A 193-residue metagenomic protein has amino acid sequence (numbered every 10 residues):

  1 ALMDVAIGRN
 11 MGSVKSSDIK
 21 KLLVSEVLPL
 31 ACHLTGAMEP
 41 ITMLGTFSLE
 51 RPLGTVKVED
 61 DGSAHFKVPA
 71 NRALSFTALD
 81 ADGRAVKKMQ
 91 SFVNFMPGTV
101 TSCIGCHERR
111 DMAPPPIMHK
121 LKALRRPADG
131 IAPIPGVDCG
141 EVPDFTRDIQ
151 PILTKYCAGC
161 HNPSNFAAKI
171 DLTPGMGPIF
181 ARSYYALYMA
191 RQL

Functional and structural regions predicted by a protein language model:
L2, V24-E26, A78, P174: Hydrophobic side chains in beta-strands
L2-S13, L28-L30, A158: Short amphipathic, basic-aromatic surface patches that mediate peripheral association with negatively charged
K15-M43: Extended low-complexity, serine/threonine- and proline-enriched intrinsically disordered segments
A37-E59, K67-V100, I104-G105, M112-L193: Solvent-exposed helix-loop boundary motif
